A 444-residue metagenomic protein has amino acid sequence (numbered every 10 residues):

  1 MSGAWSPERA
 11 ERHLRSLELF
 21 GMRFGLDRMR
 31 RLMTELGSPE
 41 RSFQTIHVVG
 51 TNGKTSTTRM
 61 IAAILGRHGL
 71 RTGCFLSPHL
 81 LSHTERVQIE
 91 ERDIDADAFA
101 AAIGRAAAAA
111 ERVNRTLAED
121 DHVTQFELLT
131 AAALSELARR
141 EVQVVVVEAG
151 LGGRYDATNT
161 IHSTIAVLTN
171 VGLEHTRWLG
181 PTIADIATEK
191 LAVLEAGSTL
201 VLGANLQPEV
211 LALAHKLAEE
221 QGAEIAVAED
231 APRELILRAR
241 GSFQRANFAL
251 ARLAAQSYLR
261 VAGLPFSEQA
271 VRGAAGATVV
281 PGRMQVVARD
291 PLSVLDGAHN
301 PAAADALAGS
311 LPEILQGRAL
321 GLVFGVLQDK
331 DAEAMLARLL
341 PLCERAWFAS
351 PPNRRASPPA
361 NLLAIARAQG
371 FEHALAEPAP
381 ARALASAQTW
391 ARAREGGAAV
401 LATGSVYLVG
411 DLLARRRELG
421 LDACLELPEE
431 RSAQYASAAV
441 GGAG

Functional and structural regions predicted by a protein language model:
M1-N52, S56-R71, L80-L81, V201-L202 (+1 more regions): N-terminal leader/targeting and accessory segments in enzymes
F20, L26-R41, R67-I161, R177-L179 (+1 more regions): ATP-dependent carboxylate-amine ligase catalytic core
V113-L117, L128, R140-E148, S163-Q269: Acidic, Mg2+-coordinating active-site environments of NTP-dependent enzymes
L137-Q143, V261, E313-R318, A387-A399: Glycine-rich phosphate-binding loop signature in dinucleotide/nucleotide-binding domains
V144-V147, D156-V167, V171-G172, D185 (+1 more regions): Nucleotide phosphate-binding/pyrophosphate-handling subdomain across enzymes that bind or process nucleotide phosphates
N205-A226, R245, L292-S293, L336-A399: C-terminal helical cap/extension that packs against the catalytic core of soluble nucleotide-cofactor enzymes
P351-R355, L421-G444: Short, flexible loop segments at boundaries between secondary-structure elements
S405: Active-site-proximal loop/hinge segments that shape catalytic or ion-binding/gating pockets
